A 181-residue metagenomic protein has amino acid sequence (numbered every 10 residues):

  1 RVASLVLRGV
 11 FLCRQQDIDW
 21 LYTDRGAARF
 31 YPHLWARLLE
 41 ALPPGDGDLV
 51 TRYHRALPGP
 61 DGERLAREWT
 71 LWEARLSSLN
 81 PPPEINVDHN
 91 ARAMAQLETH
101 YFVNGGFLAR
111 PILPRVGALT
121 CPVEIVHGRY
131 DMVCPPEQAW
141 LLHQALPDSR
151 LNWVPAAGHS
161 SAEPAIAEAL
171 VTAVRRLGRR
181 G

Functional and structural regions predicted by a protein language model:
V2-A3, L146-S149: Core-facing hydrophobic residues within beta-strands of well-ordered domains
V2-R52: A catalytic-pocket lid/entrance helix-loop region that shapes and gates access to the active site across common
R52-P83: Accessory cap/linker subdomain of secreted extracellular hydrolases
P83-M94: Small-residue-rich helix-loop
T99-R115: Active-site nucleophile elbow and catalytic-triad environment of alpha/beta-hydrolase enzymes
L119, I125-H127, D131: Short beta-strand/loop motif that positions the catalytic acidic residue of the alpha/beta-hydrolase fold
M132-Q138: Conserved alpha/beta-hydrolase "acid-adjacent" motif
S149-G181: Catalytic active-site module of serine/aspartate enzymes centered on a nucleophile-bearing elbow/loop
